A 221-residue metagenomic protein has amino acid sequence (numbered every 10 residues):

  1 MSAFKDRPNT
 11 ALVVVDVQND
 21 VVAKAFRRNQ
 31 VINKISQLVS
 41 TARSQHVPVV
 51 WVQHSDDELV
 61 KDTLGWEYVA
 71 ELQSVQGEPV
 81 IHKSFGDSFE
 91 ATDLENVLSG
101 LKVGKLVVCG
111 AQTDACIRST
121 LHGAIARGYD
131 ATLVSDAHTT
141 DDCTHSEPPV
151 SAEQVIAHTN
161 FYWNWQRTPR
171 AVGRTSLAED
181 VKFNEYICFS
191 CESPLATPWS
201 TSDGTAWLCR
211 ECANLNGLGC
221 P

Functional and structural regions predicted by a protein language model:
M1-A11, N33, Q37-Q45, D57-I187 (+1 more regions): Active-site-adjacent betaalpha module
L12-V17: N-terminal nucleotide-binding beta1-loop-alpha1 segment
Q18-K24: Short acidic, Gly/Ser-rich segments with clustered Asp/Glu that frequently serve as metal-coordination loops in enzyme
K24-R28, V60-T63, S146, T201: Short, solvent-exposed loop/turn segments at secondary-structure boundaries
R28-S36, A206: Short amphipathic alpha-helical segment that frequently serves as the phosphate-/nucleotide-binding helix
L177, A196, C209: Zinc-coordinating Cys/His ligand positions in small cysteine/histidine-rich zinc-finger domains
L195, A213-N216: Cys/His-rich microdomains that often coordinate metals
T197-W207: Short linker/helix segments within small regulatory modules
